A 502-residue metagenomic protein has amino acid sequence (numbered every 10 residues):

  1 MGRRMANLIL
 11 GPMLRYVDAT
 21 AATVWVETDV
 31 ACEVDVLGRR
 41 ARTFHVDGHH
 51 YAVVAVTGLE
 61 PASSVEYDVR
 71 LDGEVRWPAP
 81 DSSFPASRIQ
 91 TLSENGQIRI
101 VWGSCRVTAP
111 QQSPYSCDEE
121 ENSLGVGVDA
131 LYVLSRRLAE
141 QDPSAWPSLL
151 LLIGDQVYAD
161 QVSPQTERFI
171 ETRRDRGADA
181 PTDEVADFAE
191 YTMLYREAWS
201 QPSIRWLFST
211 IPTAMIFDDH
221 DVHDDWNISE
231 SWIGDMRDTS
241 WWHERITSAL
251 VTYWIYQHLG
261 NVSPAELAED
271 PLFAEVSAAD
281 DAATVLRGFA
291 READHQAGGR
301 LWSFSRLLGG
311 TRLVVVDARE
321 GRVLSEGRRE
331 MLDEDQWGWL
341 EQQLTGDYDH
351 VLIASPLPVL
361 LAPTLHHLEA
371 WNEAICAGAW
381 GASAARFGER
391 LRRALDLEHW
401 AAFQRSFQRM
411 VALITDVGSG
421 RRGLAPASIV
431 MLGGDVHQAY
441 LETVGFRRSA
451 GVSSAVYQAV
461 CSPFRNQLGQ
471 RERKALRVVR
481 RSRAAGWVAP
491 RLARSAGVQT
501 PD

Functional and structural regions predicted by a protein language model:
G2-D502: Metal-dependent phosphoester/phosphodiester hydrolase catalytic core
